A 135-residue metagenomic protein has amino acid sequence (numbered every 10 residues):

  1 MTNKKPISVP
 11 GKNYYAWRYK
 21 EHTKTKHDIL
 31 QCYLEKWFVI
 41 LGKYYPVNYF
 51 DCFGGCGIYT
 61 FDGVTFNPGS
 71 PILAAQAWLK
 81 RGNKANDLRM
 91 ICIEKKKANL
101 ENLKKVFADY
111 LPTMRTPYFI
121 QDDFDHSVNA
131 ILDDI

Functional and structural regions predicted by a protein language model:
M1-K26: Basic, amphipathic N-terminal segments that precede the first structured/catalytic domain
D28-A130: SAM cofactor-binding core of SAM-dependent methyltransferases, primarily the Rossmann-like beta-alpha-beta module
I131-I135: Short, surface-exposed amphipathic charged segments that create phosphate/polyanion-binding patches used for binding
